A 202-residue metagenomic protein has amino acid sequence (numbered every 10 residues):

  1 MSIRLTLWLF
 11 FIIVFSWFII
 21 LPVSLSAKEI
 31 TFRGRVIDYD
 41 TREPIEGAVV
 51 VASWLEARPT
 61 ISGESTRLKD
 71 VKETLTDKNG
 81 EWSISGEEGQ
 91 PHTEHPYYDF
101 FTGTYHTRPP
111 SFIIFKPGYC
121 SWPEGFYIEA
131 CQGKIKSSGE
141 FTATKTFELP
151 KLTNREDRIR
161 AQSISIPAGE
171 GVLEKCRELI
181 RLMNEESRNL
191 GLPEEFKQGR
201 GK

Functional and structural regions predicted by a protein language model:
M1-L7: N-terminal secretory signal peptides that target proteins for export/translocation
W8-I20: Bacterial N-terminal signal peptides
L25-A27: Boundary at the C-terminal end of the N-terminal hydrophobic targeting segment
R35-E46: Structural motif
A48-A52: Hydrophobic beta-strand segments
R58-E94: Short, acidic Ser/Thr/Gly-rich low-complexity loop/linker segments typical of extracellular and cell-surface proteins
P91-A130: A short, solvent-exposed loop/turn motif at the edges and junctions of modular extracellular/periplasmic domains
F126-R177, R181-L190: Extracellular beta-sheet/turn segments enriched in Thr/Pro/Gly and aliphatic residues
